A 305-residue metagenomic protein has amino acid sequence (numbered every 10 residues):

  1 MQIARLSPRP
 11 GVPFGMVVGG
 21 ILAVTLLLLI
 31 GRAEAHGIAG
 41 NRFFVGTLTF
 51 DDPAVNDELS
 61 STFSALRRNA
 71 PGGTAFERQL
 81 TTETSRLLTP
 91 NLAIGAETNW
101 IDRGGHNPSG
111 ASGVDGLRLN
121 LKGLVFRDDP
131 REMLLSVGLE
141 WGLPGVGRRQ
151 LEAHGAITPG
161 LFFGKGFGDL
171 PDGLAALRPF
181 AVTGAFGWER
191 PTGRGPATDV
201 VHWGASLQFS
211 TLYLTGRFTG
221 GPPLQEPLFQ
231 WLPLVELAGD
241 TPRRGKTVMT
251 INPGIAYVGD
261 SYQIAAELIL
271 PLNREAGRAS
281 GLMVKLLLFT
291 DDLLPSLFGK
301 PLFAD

Functional and structural regions predicted by a protein language model:
M1-G37, L293-D305: Cleavable N-terminal export/targeting peptides
A35-D305: Transmembrane beta-barrel domains of Gram-negative outer membranes and organellar outer membranes
